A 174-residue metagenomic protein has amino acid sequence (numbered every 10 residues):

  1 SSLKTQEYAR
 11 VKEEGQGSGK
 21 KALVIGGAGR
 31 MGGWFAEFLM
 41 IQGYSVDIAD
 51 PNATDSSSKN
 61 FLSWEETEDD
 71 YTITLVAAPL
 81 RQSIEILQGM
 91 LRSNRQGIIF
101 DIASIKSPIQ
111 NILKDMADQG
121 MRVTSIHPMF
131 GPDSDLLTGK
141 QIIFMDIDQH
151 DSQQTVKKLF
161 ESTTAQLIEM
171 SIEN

Functional and structural regions predicted by a protein language model:
S2-W64: NAD(P)+-binding Rossmann beta1-loop-alpha1 motif at the extreme N-terminus of oxidoreductases
G15-G19, D69, L137: Short, flexible coil/linker segments at domain boundaries that flank nucleotide/cofactor-interacting
V24-I25, V76, F144: Hydrophobic Val/Ile/Leu positions in short beta-strands of Rossmann-like dinucleotide-binding domains
A53-S58, P108-Q110, D151-S152: Short, charged/polar "capping" segments at the starts of alpha-helices and the immediately preceding loops
D55-E66, M121, Q141, A165: Active-site regions of enzymes building and remodeling cell-envelope glycoconjugates
E65-S93, I98: Rossmann-like NAD(P)-binding element
I86-D135: Rossmann-like NAD(P)(H) cofactor-binding subdomain of soluble oxidoreductases
G139-N174: Internal alpha-helical scaffold of NAD(P)-dependent oxidoreductase catalytic cores
